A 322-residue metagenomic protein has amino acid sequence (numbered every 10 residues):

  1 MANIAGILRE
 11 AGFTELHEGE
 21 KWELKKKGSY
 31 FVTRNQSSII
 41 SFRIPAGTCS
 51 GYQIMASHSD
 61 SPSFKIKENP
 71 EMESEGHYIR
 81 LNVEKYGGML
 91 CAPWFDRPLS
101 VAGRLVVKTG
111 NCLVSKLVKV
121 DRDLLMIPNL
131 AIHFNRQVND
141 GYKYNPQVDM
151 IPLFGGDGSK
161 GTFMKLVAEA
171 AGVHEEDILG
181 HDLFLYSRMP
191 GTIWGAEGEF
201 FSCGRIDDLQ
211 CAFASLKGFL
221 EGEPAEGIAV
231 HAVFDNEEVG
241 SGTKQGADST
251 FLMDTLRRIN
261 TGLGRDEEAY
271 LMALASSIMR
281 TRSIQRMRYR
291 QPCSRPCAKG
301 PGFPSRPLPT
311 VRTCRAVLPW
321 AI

Functional and structural regions predicted by a protein language model:
M1-I322: N-terminal hydrophobic/helix-forming segments and targeting peptides
